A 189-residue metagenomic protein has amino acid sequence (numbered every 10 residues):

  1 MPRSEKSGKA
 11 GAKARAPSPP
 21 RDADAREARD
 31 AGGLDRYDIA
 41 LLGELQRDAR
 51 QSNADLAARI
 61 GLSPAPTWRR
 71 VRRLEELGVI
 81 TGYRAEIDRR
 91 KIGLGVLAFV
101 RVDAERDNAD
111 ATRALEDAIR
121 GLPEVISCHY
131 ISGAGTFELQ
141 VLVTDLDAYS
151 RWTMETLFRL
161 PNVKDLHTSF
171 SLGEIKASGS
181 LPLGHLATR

Functional and structural regions predicted by a protein language model:
M1-R189: A compositional/biophysical signature of low hydrophobicity enriched in polar/charged and small residues
